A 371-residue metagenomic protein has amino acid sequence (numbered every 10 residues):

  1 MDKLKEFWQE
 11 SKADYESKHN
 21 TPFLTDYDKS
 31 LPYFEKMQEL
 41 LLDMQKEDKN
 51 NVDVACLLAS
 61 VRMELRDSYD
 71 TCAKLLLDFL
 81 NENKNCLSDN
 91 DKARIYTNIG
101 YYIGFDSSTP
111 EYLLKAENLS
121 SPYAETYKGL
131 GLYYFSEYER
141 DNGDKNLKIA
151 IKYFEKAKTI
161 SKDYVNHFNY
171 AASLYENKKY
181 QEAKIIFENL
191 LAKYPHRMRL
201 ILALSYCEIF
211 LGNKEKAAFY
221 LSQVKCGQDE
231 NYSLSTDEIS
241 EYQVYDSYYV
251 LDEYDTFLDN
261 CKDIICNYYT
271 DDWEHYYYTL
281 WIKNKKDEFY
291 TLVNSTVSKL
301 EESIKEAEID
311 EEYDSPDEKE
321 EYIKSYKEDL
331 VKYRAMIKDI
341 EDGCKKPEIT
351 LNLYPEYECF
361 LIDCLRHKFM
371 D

Functional and structural regions predicted by a protein language model:
E6, L58, K92, I99 (+6 more regions): Structural register within alpha-helical repeat arrays
S11-L24, A59, M63-D67, G100-S107 (+5 more regions): Short coil/turn linking the two alpha-helices of tandem helical-hairpin repeats
S11-Y33, M37, F210, A218-D371: Eukaryotic alpha-helical solenoid repeat scaffolds
M44, F79, N83, K115-A116 (+5 more regions): Canonical positions in the second alpha-helix
K49, K84, N90, S121 (+5 more regions): Short coil turns that delineate tetratricopeptide repeat
D53, N90-R94, E125, D163-N166 (+3 more regions): Start-of-helix register in tetratricopeptide repeats
